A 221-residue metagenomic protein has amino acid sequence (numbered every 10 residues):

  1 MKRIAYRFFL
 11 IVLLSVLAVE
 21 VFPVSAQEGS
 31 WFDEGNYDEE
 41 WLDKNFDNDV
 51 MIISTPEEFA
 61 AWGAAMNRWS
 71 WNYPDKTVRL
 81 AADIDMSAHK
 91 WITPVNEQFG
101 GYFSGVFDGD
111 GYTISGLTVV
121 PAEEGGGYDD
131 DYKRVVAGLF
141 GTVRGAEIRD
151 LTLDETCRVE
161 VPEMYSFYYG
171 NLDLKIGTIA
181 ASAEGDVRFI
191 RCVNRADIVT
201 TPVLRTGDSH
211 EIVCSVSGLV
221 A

Functional and structural regions predicted by a protein language model:
M1-F9: Bacterial N-terminal signal peptides that target proteins for export
R7, S25-A26: Terminal non-domain segments
S15-S25: C-terminal segment of classical bacterial N-terminal signal peptides
A26-A221: Surface-exposed repetitive/solenoidal architectures
